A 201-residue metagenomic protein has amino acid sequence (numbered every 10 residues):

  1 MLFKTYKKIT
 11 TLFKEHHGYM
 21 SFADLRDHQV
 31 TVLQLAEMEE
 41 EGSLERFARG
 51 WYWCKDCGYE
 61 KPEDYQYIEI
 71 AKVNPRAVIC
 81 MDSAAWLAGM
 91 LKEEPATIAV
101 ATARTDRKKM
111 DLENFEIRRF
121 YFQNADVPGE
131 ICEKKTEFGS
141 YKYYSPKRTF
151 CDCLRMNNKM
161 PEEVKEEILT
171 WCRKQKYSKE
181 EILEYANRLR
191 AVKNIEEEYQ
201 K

Functional and structural regions predicted by a protein language model:
M1, K7-K14, L44: Basic, Lys/Arg-rich alpha-helical nucleic-acid-recognition elements, primarily the DNA-binding modules of transcription
K4-K8, F22-D24, E39, C54-K201: Nucleic-acid-binding surface
F13-H16, N74: Short helix-capping/hinge SLiMs at alpha-helix to coil transitions
E15-H28: Short acidic, hydrophobic short linear motifs in intrinsically disordered regions
G18-S21, E37, E45: Basic helix-turn-helix/winged-helix DNA-binding cores and closely related short helical interaction motifs
D27-E40: Short amphipathic alpha-helical interaction segments
D27-H28, W51-W53: Glycine-rich phosphate/ribose-binding loops and adjacent secondary-structure elements that form binding surfaces
G42-R49: A short, conserved structural fragment
